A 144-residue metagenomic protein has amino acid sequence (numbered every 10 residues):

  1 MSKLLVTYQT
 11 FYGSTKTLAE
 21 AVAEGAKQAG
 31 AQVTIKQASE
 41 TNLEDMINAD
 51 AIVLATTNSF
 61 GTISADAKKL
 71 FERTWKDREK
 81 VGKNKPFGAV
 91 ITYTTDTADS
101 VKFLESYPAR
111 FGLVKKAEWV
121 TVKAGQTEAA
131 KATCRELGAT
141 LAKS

Functional and structural regions predicted by a protein language model:
K3-L4, S14-T17, A21-A29, T34-T41 (+1 more regions): FMN-binding flavodoxin-like domain, especially the glycine-rich phosphate-binding loop
Q9-G13: Short polar catalytic/cofactor-binding loops
